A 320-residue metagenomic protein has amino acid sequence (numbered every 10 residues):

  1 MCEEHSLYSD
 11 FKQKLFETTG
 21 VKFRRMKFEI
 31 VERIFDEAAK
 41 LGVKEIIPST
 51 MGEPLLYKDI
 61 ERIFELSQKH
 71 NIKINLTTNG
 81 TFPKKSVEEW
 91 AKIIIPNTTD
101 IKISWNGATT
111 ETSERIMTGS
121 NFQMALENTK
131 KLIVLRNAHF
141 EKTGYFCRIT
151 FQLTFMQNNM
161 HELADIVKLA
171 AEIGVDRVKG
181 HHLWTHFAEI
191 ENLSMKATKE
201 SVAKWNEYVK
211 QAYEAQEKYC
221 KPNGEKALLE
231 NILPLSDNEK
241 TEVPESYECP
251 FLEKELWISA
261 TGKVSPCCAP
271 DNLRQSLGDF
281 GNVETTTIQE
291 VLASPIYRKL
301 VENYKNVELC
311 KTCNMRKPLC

Functional and structural regions predicted by a protein language model:
C2-H5, L252, C313-R316: Cys/His-rich metal-chelating microdomains
H5-E32, D36, K40, E65 (+1 more regions): Radical SAM enzyme [4Fe-4S]-AdoMet core and its adjacent flexible, acidic and glycine-rich loops/tails across
R25, P54-K58, T81-S86, Q157-H161 (+1 more regions): Acidic-and-aromatic substrate-binding clefts and catalytic sites of carbohydrate-active enzymes
K44, K73, D176: Residue-level detector of anion-binding/catalytic polar loops
M51, N79, T261-K263: Residue-level recognition of short loop/turn positions
K58-K73: Aromatic-lined substrate-binding rim segments of carbohydrate-active enzymes
L76: Catalytic phosphate/metal-binding cores of nucleic-acid and nucleotide-processing enzymes, i.e., regions that mediate
V243, P270-P318: Membrane-interface junctions of multi-pass transporters
